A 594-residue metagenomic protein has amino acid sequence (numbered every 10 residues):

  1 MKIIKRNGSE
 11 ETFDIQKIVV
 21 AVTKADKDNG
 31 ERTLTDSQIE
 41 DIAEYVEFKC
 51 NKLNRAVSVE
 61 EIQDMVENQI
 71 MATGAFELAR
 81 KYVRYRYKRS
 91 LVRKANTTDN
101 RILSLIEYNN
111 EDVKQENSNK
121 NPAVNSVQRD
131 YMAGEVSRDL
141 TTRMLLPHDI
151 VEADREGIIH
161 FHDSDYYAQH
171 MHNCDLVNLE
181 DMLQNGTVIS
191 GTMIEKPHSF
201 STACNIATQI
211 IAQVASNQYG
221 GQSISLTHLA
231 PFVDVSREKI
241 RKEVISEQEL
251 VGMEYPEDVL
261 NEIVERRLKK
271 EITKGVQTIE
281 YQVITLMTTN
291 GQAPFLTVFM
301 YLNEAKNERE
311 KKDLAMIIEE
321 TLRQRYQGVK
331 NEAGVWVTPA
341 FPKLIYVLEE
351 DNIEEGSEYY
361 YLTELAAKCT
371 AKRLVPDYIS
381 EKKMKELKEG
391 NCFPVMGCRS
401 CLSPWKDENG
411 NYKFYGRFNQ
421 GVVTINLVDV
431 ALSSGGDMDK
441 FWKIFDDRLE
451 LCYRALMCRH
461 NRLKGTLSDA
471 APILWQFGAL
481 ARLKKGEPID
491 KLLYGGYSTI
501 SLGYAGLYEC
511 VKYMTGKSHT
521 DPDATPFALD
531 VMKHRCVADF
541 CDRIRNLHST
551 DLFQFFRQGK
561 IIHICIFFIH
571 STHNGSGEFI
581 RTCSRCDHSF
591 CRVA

Functional and structural regions predicted by a protein language model:
M1-N109: Charged, amphipathic alpha-helical regulatory modules used for macromolecular assembly or allosteric control
K2, T297-F299, T424-N426, S501-G506: Structured core elements
T12-F13, Y497-S501: Short, conserved micro-motifs enriched in small and acidic residues
I18, V22, L229, V233 (+1 more regions): Buried hydrophobic packing segments
T23, Y453, M457, Y508-K512: Amphipathic, well-packed alpha-helical segments that form the structural scaffold of globular domains
E44-C50, L296-E304, E509-K512, C591: Short, hydrophobic beta-strand segments
K88-V92, T98-G496, K517, D521-A594: Conserved catalytic cores of very large enzyme subunits
P231, I500-Y513, K533: Contiguous, well-ordered alpha-helical segments that form the cores/surfaces of helical PPI scaffolds
